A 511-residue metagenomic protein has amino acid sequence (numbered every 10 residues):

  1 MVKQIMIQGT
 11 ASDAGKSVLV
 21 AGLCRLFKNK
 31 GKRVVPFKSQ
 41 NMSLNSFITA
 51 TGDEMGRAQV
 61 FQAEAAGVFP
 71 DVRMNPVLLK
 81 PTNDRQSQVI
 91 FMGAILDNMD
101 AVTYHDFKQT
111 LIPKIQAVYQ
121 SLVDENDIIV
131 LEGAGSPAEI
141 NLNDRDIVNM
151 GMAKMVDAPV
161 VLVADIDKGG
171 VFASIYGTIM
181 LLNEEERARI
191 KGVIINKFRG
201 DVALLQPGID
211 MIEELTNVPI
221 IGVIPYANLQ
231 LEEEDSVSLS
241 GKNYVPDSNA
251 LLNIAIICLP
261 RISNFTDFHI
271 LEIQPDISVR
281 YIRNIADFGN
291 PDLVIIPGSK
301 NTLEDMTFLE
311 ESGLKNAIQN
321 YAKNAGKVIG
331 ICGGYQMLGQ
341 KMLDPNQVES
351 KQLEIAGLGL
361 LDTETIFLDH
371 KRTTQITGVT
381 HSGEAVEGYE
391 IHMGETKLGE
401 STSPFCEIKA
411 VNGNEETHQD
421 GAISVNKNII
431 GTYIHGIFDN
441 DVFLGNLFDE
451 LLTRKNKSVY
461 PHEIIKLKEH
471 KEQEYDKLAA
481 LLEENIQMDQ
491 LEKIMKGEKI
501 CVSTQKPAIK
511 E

Functional and structural regions predicted by a protein language model:
M1-N320, K327, D369, T380-E511: Flexible phosphate-sensing "switch/lid" loops adjacent to ATP/NTP-binding sites across phosphate-transfer
C332: Catalytic nucleophile serine of serine hydrolases, specifically the conserved "nucleophile elbow" pentapeptide
G339-K397: A conserved active-site-flanking secondary-structure segment within enzyme catalytic domains
